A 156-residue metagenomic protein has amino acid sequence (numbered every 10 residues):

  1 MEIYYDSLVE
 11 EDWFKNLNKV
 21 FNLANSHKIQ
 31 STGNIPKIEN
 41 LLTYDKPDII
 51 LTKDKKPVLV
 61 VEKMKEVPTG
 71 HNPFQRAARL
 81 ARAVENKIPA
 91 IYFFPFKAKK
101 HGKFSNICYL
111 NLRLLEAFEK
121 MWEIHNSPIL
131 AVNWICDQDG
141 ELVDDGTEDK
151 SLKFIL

Functional and structural regions predicted by a protein language model:
M1-P36: Acidic-basic catalytic patches of nuclease active cores, encompassing PD-(D/E)XK and other metal-cofactor nuclease
L8-D12, L41, M64-G70, K97-F104: Short acidic, S/G/P-rich loop/turn micro-motifs used as interaction or catalytic elements
N25-D54: Active-site metal-binding core of divalent-cation-utilizing nuclease and nuclease-like domains
I49-L51, V58-K65, L80: Conserved catalytic cores of phosphodiester-cleaving nucleases, focusing on short active-site segments
E66-N86: Mg2+/Mn2+-dependent nuclease catalytic core
R82-I88, K120-I124: Arginine/glycine-rich "motif VI" loop of SF2 helicases in the C-terminal RecA-like domain
V84-L114: Nucleic-acid nuclease catalytic cores
L115-L156: Non-catalytic C-terminal interaction segments of nucleic acid-processing enzymes
